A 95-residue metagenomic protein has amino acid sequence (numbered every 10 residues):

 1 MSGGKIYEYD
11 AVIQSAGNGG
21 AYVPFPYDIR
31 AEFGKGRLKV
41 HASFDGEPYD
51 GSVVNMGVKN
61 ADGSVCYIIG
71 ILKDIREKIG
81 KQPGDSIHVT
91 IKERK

Functional and structural regions predicted by a protein language model:
M1-C66, P83-K95: Long, compositionally biased stretches
D28, I71-K78: Short alpha-helix capping/helix-loop boundary micro-motifs
